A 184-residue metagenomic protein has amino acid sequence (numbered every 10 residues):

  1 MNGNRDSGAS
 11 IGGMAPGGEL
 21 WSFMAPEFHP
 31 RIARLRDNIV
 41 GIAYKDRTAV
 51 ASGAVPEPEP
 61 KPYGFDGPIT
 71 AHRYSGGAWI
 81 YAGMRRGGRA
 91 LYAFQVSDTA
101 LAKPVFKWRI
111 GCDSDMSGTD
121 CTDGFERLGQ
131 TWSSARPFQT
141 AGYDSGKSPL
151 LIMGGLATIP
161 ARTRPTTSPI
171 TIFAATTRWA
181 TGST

Functional and structural regions predicted by a protein language model:
M1-T184: A fold-level detector for beta-propeller and closely related beta-sheet-rich head/sensor domains
